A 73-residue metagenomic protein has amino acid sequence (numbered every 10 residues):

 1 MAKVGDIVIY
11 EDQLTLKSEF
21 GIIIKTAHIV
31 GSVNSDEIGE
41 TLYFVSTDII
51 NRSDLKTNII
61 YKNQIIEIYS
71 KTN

Functional and structural regions predicted by a protein language model:
L16-K17, E37-G39: Short acidic/glycine-enriched loop/turn segments that link adjacent beta-strands
K17-S32: Short beta-strand-centered aromatic/proline hotspots
I38-N73: Intrinsically disordered, low-complexity, charged/polar segments
